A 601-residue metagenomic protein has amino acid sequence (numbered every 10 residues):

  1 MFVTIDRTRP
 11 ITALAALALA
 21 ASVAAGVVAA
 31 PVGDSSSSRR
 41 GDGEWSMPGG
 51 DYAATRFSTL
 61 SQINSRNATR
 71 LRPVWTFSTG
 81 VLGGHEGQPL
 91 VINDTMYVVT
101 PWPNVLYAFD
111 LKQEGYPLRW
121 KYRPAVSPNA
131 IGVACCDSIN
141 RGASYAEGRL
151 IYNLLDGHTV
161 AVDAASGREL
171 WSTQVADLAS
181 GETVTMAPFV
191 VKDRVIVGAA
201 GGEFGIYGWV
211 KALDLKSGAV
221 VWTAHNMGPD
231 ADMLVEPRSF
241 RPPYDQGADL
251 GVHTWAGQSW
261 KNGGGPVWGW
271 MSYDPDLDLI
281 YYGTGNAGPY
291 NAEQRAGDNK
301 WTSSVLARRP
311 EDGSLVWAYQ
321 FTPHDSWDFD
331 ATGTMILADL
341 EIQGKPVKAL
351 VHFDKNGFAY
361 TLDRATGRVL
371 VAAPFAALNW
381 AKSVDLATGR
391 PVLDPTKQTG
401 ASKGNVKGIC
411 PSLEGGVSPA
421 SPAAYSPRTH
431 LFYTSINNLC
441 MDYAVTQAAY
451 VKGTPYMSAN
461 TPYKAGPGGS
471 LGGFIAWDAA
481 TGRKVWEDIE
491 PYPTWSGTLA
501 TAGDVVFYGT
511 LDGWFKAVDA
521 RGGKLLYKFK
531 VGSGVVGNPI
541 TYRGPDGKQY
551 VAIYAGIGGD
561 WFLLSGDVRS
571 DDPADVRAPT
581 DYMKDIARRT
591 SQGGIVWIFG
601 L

Functional and structural regions predicted by a protein language model:
A13-G26: Bacterial N-terminal signal peptides
P31-P73, V235-D245, P395-Q398, Y463-K464 (+1 more regions): Blade/loop signatures of beta-propeller domains
W45-G49, G84-V105, G132-T159, T183-E203 (+8 more regions): Repeat-blade elements of multi-bladed beta-propeller folds
S58-A176, T501: N-terminal cofactor/phosphate-binding cores enriched in small/glycine residues, especially glycine-rich loops such as
F77-Q88, K121-S144, S172-A187, H225-W270 (+10 more regions): Extracytoplasmic beta-rich repeat domains
G167, G208-A219, D298-G313, A365-G367 (+2 more regions): Beta-propeller blade signature
T183-A219, H324-V384, Q398-P411, G415-A420 (+2 more regions): Repeat-solenoid scaffold signature
V197-W209, W255-G257, Y282-N299, N438-P467 (+1 more regions): Short, conserved, GDST-rich strand-edge loop motifs in beta-rich repeat architectures
